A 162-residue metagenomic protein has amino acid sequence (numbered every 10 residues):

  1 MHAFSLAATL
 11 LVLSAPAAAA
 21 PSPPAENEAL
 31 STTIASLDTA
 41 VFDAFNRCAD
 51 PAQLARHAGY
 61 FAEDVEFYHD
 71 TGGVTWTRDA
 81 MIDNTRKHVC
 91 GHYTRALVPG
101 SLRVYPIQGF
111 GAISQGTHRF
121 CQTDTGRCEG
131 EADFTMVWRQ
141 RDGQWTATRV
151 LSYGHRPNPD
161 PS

Functional and structural regions predicted by a protein language model:
M1-T9: Sec-dependent signal peptide recognition, specifically the positively charged N-region followed immediately by
L10-A19: Hydrophobic h-region of N-terminal signal peptides that target proteins for export in Gram-negative bacteria
A18-E63, N158-S162: Short, low-complexity N-terminal intrinsically disordered segments enriched in polar/charged residues
A20, E131-P161: Short beta-strand edge/turn micro-motifs at domain boundaries
T32-T33, P51-F110, C128: A solvent-exposed, acidic/Ser-Thr-rich amphipathic alpha-helical stretch
G72-V74, R119-C121, Y153-P157: Solvent-exposed loop/turn segments at secondary-structure junctions within structured extracellular/periplasmic domains
M81, T85, P99-Y105, T117-F120 (+2 more regions): Hydrophobic/aromatic beta-strand elements that line small-molecule binding cavities or substrate pockets in beta-rich
V104-A112, G126, W138-W145: A short, structured loop/turn motif at beta-sheet edges
